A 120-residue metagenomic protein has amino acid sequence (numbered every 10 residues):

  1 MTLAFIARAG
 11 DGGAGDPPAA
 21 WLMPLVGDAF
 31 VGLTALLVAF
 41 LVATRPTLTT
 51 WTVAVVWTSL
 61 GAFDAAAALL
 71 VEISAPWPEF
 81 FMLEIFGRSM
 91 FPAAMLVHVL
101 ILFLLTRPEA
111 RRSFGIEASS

Functional and structural regions predicted by a protein language model:
L3-A14, A66-P78: Juxtamembrane "helix-exit" motif on the non-cytosolic side of transmembrane helices
F5, T34-L37, F63-L70, L100: Transmembrane-helix signature of multi-pass solute transporters
P17-V31: A loop-to-helix transmembrane entry motif
V26, F30, V56-S59, S89-P92: Hydrophobic residues within alpha-helical transmembrane segments of multi-pass solute transporters/permease subunits
F30-V38, F91-L105: Hydrophobic cores of alpha-helical transmembrane segments in multi-pass inner/ER membrane proteins, independent
A39-A62: Loop-to-transmembrane helix junctions at the membrane interface
R45-T50, L102-S120: Cytosolic juxtamembrane helix at the C-terminal end of the final transmembrane segment
F80-L96: Individual transmembrane alpha-helices with interfacial aromatic-anchor signatures
